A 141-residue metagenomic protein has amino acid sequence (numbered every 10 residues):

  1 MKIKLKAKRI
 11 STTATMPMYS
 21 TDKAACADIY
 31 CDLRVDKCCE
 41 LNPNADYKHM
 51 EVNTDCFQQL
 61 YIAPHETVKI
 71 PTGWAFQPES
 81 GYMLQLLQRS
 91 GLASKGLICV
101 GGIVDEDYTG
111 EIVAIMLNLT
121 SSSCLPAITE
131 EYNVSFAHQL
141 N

Functional and structural regions predicted by a protein language model:
M1-N141: DUTPase catalytic domain/fold
